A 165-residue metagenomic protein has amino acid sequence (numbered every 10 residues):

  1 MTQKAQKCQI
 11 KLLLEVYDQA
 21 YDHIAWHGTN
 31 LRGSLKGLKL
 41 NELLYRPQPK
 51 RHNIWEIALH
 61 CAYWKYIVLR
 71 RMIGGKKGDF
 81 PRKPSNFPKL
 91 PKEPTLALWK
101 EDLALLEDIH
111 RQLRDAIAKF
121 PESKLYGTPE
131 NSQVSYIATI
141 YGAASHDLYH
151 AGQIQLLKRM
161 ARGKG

Functional and structural regions predicted by a protein language model:
Q3-G28, R32-L35, L40-P88, T128-G165: Short, contiguous alpha-helical
K89-G127, A138-A143: Acidic/histidine-rich alpha-helical segments that form the ligand environment of transition-metal centers
